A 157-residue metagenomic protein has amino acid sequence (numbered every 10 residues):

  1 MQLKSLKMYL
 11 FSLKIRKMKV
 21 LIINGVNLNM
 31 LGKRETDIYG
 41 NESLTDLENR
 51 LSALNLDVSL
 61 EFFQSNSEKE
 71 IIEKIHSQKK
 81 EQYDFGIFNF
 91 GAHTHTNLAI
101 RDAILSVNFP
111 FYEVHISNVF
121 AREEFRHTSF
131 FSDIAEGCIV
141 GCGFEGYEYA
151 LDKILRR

Functional and structural regions predicted by a protein language model:
K17-L21: Extreme N-terminal starter segment of soluble prokaryotic enzymes
I22-L28: N-terminal nucleotide-binding beta1-loop-alpha1 segment
M30-T45: Glycine- and acidic-residue-enriched helix-capping/strand-helix junction motifs
E61-K69: Short beta->alpha junction loops
Q78-F85: Short acidic/histidine-rich motifs immediately flanking catalytic phosphotransfer sites in two-component signaling
G86-V119: Mid-chain, well-packed structural core segment of small domains
A121-R157: Short, glycine-/small-residue-rich phosphate/pyrophosphate-handling segment
